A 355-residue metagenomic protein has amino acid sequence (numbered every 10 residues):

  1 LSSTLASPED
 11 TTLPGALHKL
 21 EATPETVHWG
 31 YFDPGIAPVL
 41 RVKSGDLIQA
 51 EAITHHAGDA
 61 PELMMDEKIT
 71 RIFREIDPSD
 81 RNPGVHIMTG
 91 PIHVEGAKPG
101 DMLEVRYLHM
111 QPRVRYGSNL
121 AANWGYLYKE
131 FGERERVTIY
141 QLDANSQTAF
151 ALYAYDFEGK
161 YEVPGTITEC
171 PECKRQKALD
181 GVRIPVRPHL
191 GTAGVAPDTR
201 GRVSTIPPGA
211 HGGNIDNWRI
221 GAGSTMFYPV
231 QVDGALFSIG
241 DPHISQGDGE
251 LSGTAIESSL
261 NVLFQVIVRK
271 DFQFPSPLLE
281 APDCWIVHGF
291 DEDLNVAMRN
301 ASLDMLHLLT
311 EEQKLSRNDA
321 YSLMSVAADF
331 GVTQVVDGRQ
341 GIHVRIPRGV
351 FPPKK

Functional and structural regions predicted by a protein language model:
L1-T11: Bacterial Sec-dependent signal peptides at the C-terminal "C-region" and cleavage site
L17-D80: N-terminal, Lys/Arg-enriched amphipathic/low-complexity engagement segments that precede the first folded domain
T23-D33, R81-T89, V203-H211: Short, structured beta-strand/loop micro-motifs enriched in basic residues and often containing a Trp
H28, P38, M88-H93, D216: Short, conserved secondary-structure segments in the cores of folded domains
V42, V94-A97, I220: Short, well-ordered loop/turn sites that connect or cap secondary structure elements
T54-H93, Q111-E135: Histidine- and aromatic-enriched segments that form or immediately flank copper-ligand environments
M102-V268, L303, T310, R317-N318 (+2 more regions): Glycine-rich anion/phosphate-binding loop at the beta-strand->alpha-helix junction
K270-N318, L323: A hydrophobic, small-residue-rich beta->alpha segment in the mid-to-C-terminal subdomain of diverse proteins
